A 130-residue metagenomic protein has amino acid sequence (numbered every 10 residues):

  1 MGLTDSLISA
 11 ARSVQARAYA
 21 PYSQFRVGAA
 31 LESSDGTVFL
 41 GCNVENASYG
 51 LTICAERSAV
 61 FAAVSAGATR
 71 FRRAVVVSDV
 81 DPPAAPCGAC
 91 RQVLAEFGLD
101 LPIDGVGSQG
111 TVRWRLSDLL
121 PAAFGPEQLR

Functional and structural regions predicted by a protein language model:
G2-A20, A66-R130: C-terminal binding/interaction regions
A10-S13, A55-A63: Short, well-ordered amphipathic alpha-helical segments that serve as non-catalytic structural scaffolds within diverse
Q24-S33: Short beta-strand scaffold segments in enzyme catalytic cores
E32-S34, N43-V44: Histidine- and/or cysteine-centered catalytic micro-motif in compact active-site loops
T37-V38: Hydrophobic "anchor" residues
C42-S58: Compact, glycine-rich, soluble single-domain proteins
